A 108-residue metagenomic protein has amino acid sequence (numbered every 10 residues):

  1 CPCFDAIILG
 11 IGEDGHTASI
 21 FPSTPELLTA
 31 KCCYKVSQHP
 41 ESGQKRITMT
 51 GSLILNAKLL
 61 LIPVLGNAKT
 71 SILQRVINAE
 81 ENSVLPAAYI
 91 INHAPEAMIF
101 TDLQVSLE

Functional and structural regions predicted by a protein language model:
C1-E108: Conserved phosphate- and dinucleotide-binding cores of soluble alpha/beta proteins, encompassing both enzyme active
